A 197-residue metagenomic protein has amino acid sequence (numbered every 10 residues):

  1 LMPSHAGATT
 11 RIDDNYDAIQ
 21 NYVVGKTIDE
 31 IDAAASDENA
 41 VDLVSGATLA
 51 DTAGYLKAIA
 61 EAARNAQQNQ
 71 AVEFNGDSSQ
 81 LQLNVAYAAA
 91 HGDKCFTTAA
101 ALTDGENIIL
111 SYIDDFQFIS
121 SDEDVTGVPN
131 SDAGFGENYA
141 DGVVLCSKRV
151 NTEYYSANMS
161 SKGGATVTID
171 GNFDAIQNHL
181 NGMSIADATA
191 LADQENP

Functional and structural regions predicted by a protein language model:
L1-V85, A89-P197: Active-site- and interface-proximal helix/loop "cap" or "latch" segments in soluble metabolic and energy-transducing
